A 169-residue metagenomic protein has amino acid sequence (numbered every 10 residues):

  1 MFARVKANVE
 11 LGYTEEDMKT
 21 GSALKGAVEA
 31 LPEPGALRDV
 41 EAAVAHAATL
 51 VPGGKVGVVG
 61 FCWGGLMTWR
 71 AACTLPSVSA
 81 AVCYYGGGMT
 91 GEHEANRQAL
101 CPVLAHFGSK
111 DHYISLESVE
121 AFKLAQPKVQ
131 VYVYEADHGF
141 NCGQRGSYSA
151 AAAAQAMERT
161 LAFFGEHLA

Functional and structural regions predicted by a protein language model:
M1-A169: N-terminal cap/leader regions of alpha/beta-hydrolase-fold enzymes, predominantly small-molecule hydrolases
